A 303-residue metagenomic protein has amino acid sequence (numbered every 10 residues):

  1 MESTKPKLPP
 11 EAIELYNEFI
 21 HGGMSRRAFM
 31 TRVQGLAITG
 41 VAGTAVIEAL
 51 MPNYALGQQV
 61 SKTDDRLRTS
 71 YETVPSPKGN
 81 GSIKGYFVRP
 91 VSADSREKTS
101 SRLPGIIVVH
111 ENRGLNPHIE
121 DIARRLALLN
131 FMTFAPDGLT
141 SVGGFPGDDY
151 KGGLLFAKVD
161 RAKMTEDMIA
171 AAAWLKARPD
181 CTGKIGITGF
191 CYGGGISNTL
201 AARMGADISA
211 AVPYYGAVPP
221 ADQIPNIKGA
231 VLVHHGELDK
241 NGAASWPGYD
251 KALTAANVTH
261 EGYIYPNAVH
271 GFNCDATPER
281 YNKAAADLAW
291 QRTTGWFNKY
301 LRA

Functional and structural regions predicted by a protein language model:
M1-A28: N-terminal secretory signal peptides
G23-T31, G40-Q59: N-terminal twin-arginine translocation
Q58-E97: N-terminal cap/lid segment of alpha/beta-hydrolase-fold proteins
S100-E111: Short beta-strand element of the alpha/beta-hydrolase
S101, D149-T188, R302: Gly/Ser-rich "nucleophile elbow"/oxyanion-hole loop immediately N-terminal to the catalytic nucleophile in hydrolases
L139-A162, G271-T277: Cap/lid segment of the alpha/beta-hydrolase catalytic domain
I169-I227: Primarily recognizes the serine-hydrolase "nucleophile elbow" in alpha/beta-hydrolase and SGNH/GDSL folds
V233-H235: Short beta-strand/loop motif that positions the catalytic acidic residue of the alpha/beta-hydrolase fold
